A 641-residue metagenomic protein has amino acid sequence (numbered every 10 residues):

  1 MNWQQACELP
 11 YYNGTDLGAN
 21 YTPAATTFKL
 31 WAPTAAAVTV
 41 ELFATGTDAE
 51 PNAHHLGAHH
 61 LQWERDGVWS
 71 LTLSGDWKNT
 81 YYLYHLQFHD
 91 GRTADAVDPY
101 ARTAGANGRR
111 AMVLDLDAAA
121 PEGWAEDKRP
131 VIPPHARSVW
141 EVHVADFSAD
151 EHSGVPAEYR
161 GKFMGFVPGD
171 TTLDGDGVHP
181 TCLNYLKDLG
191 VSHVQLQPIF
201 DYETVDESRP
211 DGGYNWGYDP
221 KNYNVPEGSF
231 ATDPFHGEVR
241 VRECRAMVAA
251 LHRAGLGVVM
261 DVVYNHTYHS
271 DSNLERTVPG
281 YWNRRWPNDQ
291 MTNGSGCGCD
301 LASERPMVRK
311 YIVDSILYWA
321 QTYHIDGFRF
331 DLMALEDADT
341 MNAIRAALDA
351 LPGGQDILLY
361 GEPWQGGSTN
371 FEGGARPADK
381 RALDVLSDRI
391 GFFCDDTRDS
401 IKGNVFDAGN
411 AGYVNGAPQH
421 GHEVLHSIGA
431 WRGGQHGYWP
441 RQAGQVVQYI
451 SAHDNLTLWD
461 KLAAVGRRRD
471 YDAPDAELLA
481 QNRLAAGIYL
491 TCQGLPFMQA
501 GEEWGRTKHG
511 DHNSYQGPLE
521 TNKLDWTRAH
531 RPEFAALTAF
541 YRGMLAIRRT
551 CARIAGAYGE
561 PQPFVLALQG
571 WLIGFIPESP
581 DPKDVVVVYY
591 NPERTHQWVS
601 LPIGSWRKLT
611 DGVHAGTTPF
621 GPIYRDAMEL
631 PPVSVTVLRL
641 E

Functional and structural regions predicted by a protein language model:
M1-P23, T27, H55, W63-P168: The feature marks proteins involved in alpha-glucan
Y11-T15, G494-D511, T521-K523, T527-V586: Glycan-recognition and catalytic regions of carbohydrate-active enzymes
N20-A36, P563-P602: Carbohydrate-binding surface patches
L30, Y84, V142, L196 (+9 more regions): Conserved, mostly hydrophobic/aromatic
A32, N79-Y82, G621-E641: C-terminal beta-strand-rich structural cap/linker in extracellular carbohydrate-active enzymes
F43, P474, L478, L524 (+4 more regions): C-terminal accessory region downstream of the catalytic core in glycan-modifying enzymes
L114, R345-A346, A350-L351, Q355-G505 (+5 more regions): Conserved alpha/beta catalytic core and glycan-binding cleft of carbohydrate-active enzymes
A145-Y323, L332-P352, L358, T369: Substrate-binding/active-site clefts of carbohydrate-active enzymes
